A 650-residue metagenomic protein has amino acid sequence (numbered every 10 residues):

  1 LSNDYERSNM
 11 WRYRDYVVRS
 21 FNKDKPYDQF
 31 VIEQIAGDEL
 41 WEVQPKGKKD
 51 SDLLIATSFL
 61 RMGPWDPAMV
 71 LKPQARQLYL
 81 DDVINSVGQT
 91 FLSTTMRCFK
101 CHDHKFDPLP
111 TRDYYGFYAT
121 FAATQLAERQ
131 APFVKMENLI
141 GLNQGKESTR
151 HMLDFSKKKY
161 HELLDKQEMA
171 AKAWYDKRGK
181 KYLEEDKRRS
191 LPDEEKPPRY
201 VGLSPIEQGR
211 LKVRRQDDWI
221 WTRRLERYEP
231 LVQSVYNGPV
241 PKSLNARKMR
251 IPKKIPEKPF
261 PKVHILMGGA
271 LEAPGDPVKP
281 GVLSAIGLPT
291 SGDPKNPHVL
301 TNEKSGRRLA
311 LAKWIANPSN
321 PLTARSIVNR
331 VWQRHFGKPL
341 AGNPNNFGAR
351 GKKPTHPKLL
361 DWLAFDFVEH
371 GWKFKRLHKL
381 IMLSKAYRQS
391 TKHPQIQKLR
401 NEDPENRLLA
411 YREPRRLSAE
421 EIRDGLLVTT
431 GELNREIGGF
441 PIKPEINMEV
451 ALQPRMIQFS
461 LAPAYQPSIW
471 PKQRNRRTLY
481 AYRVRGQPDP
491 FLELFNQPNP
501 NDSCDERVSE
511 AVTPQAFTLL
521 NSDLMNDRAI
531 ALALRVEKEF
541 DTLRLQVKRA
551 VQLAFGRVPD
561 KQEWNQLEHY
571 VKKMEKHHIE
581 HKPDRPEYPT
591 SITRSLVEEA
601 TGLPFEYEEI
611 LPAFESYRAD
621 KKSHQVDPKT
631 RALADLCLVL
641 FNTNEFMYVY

Functional and structural regions predicted by a protein language model:
L1-K46, Y79, P108, K159 (+10 more regions): Primarily short, surface-exposed interaction patches in extracytoplasmic proteins
Y13, I55, D113, F117 (+5 more regions): Residues that flank catalytic or metal-binding motifs in active/ligand-binding sites
K48-D154, K158, L492, C504: Sequence context surrounding c-type heme c attachment/ligation sites in exported
A68-L80, A123-K177, K295, W314-I315 (+5 more regions): Electron-transfer interface patches adjacent to heme c in soluble/periplasmic c-type cytochromes and di-/multiheme
Y465-S468, L479-Y480, T513: Acidic, aromatic-lined catalytic clefts of primarily extracellular/periplasmic carbohydrate-active enzymes that remodel
L636: Globin-like tetrapyrrole-binding proteins
